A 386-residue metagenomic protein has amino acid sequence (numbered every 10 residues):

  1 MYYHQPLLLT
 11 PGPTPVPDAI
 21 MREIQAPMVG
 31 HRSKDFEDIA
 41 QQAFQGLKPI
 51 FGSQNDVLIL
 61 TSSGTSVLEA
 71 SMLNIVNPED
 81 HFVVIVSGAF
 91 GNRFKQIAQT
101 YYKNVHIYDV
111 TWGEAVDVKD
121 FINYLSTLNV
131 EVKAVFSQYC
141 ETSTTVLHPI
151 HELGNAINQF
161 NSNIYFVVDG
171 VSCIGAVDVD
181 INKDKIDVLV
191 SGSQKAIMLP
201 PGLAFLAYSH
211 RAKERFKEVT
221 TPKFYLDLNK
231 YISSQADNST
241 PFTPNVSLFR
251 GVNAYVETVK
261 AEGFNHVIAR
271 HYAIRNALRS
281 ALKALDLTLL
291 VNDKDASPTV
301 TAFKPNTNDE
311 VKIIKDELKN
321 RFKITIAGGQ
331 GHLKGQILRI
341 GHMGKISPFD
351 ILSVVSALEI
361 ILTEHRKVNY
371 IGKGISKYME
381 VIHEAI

Functional and structural regions predicted by a protein language model:
Q5-T61, T65: A glycine-/small-polar-enriched, mobile loop at the entrance of the PLP active site in fold-type I
P15-V16, Q194-S280, A284, I386: Active-site C-terminal subdomain of aminotransferase-like
Q54-V83, S87, G91-Q96: Conserved beta-loop-alpha segment that forms the PLP phosphate-binding cup at the N-terminus of a helix
V116-G175: Active-site phosphate-binding strand-loop segment of PLP-dependent enzymes
N182-Q194: Conserved active-site segment immediately N-terminal to the catalytic lysine that forms the internal aldimine
T288-R321: Conserved PLP-binding catalytic core of the aspartate aminotransferase-like
H332, Q336-I386: PLP-dependent enzyme catalytic core of the Aspartate aminotransferase-like
